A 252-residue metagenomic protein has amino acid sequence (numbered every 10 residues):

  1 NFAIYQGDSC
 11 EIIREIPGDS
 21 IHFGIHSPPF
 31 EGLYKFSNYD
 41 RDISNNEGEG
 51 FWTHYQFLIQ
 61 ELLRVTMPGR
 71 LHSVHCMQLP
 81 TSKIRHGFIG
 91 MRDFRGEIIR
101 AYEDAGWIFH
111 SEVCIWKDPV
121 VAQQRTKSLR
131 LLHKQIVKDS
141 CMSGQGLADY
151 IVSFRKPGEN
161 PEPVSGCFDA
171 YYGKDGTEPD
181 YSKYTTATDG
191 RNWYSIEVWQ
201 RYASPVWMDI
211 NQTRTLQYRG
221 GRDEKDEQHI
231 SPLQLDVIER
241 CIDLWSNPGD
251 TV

Functional and structural regions predicted by a protein language model:
N1-V252: Core catalytic lobe of class I
